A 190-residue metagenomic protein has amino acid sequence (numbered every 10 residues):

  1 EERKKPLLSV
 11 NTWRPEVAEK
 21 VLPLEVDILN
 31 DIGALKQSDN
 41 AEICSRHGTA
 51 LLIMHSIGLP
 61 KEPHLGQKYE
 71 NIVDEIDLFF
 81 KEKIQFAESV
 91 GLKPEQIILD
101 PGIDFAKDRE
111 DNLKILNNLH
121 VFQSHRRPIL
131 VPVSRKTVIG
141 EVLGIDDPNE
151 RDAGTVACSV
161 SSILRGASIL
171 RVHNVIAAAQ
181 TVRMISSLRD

Functional and structural regions predicted by a protein language model:
E1-L7, W13-E16, L22-F86, A106-D190: Active-site-adjacent loop and "lid" segments of alpha/beta metabolic enzymes
K83-Q96: Phosphate/pyrophosphate-binding loops at sites that engage ATP/ADP/AMP, CoA/4′-phosphopantetheine, polyphosphate
I103: Active-site metal-binding loops of divalent metal-dependent hydrolases
